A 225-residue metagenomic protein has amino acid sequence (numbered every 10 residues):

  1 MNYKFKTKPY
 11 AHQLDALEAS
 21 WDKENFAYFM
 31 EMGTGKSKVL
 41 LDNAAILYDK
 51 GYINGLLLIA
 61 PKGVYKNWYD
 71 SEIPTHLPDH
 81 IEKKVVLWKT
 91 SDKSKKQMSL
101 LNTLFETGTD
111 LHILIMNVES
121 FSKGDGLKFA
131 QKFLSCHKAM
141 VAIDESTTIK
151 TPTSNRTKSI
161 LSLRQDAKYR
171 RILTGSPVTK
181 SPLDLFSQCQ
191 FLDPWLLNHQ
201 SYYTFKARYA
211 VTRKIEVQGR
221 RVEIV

Functional and structural regions predicted by a protein language model:
M1-M30: Conserved pre-motif I regulatory segment
K23-N43: Walker A/P-loop
Y28, L58, L173: Hydrophobic anchor at the beta1->P-loop junction of P-loop NTPases
I53-P61: Conserved RecA-like ASCE P-loop NTPase motor core of nucleic-acid helicases/translocases
N54-G55, D70, T75-H76, I81-V85 (+2 more regions): Conserved P-loop NTPase motor "coupling/switch" region that bridges the ATPase
V64-G108, H112-I113: Conserved nucleic-acid-binding Ia/Ib motif block in the N-terminal RecA-like helicase ATPase lobe
S94-H137, T151: Conserved helix/coil segment N-terminal to the catalytic DExD/H
D144-S146: Walker B catalytic acidic pair
